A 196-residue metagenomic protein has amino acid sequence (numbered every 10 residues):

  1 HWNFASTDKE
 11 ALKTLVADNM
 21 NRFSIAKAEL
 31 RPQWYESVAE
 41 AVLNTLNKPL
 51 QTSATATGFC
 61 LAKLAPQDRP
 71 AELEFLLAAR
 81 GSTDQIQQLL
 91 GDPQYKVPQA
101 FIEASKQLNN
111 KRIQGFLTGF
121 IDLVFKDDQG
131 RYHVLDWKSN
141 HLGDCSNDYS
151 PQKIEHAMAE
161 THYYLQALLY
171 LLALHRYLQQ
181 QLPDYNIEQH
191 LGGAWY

Functional and structural regions predicted by a protein language model:
H1-Y196: Structural signature of nuclease core domains in nucleic-acid processing machines
